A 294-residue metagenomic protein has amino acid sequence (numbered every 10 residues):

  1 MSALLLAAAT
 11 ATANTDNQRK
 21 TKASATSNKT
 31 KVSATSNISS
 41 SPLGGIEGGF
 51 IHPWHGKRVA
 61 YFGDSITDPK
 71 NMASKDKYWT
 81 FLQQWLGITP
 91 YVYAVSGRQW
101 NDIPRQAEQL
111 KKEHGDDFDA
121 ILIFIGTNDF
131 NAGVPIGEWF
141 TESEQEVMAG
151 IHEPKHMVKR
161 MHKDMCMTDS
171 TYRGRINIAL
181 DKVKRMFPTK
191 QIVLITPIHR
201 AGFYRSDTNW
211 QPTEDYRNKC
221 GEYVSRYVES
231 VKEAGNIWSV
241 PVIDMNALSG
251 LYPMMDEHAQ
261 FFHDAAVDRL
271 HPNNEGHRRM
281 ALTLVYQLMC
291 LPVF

Functional and structural regions predicted by a protein language model:
M1, I38-S41, T189, N209: N-terminal functional modules and adjacent low-complexity/disordered segments of proteins
S2-A7: Bacterial N-terminal signal peptides
A11-T15: Boundary at the C-terminal end of the N-terminal hydrophobic targeting segment
D16-N17, N28: Intrinsic-disorder-associated, low-complexity terminal segments enriched in Asp/Asn/His/Tyr and depleted of Lys/Arg
R19, K31, T35-S96, N101-D116 (+2 more regions): Serine-esterase "nucleophile elbow" of acetyl-processing enzymes
W85, A107-R278, L282-F294: Alpha-helical cap/lid subdomain in secreted, periplasmic, or secretory-pathway luminal O-acyl-processing enzymes
